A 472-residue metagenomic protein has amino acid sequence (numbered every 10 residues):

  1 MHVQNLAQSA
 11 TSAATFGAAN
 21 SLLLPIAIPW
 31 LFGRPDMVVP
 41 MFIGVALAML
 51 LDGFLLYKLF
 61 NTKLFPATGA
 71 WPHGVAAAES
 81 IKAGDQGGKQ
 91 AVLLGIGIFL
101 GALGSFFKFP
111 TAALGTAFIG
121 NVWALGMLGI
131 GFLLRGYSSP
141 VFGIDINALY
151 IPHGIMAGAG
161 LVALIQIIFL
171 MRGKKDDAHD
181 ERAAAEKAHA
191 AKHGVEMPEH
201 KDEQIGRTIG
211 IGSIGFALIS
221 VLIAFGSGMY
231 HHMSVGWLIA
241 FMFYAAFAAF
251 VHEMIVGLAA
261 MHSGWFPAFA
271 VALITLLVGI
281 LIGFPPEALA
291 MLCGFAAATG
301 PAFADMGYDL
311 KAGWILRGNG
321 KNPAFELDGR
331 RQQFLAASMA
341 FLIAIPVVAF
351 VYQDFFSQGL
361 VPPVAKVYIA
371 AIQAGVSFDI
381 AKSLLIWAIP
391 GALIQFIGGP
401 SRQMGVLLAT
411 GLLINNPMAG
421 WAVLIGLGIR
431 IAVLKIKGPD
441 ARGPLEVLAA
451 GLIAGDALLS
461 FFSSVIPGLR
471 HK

Functional and structural regions predicted by a protein language model:
M1-K472: Alpha-helical multipass membrane-protein architecture
